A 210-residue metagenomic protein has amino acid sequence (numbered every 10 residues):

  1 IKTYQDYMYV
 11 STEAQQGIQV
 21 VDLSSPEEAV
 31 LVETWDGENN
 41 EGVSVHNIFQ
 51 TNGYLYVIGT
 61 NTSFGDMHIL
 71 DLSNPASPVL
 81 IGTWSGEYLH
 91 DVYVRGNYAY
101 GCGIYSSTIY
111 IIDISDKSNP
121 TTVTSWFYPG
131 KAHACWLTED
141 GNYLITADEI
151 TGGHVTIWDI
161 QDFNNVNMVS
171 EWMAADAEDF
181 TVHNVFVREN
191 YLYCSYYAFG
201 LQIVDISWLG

Functional and structural regions predicted by a protein language model:
I1-G210: Feature marking well-ordered beta-strand scaffolds used for ligand recognition
